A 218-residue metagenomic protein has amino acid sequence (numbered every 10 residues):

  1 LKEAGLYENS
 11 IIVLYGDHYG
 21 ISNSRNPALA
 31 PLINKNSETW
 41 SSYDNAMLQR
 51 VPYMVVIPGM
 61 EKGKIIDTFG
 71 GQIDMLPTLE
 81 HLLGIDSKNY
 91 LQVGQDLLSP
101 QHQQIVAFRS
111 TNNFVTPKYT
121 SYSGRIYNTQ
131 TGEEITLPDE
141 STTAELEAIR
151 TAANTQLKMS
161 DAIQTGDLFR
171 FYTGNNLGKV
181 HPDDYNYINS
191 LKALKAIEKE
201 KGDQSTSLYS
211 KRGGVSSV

Functional and structural regions predicted by a protein language model:
L1-V218: Solvent-exposed soluble domains appended to multi-pass membrane proteins
